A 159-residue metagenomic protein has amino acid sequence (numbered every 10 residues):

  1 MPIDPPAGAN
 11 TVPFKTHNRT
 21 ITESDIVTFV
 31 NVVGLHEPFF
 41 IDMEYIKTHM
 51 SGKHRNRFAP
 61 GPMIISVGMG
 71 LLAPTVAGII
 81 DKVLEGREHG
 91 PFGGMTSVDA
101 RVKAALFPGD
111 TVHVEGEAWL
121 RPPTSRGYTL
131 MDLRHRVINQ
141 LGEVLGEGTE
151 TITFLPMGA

Functional and structural regions predicted by a protein language model:
M1-G93, A159: Hot-dog-fold acyl-thioester-processing enzymes
M1-K15, V102-A159: HotDog/MaoC-like acyl-thioester-processing domains
T28, S97-D99, T149: Generic structural signal for residues positioned in beta-strands
V67-G70, I79-V83, G93-F107, V112-W119: Catalytic-pocket segment enriched in acidic/His residues
